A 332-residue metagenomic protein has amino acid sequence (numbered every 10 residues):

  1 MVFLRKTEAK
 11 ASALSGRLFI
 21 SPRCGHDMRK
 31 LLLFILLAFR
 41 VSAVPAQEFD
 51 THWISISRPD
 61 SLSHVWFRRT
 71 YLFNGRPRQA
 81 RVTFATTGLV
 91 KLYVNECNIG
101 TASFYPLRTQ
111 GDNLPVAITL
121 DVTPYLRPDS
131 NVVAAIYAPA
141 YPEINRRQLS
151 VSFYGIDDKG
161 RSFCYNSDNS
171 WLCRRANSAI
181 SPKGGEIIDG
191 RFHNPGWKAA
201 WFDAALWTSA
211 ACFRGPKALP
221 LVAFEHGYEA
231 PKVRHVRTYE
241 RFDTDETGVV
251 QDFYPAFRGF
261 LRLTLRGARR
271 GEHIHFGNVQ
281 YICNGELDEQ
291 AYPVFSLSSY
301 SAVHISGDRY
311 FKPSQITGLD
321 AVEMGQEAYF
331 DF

Functional and structural regions predicted by a protein language model:
F3-L14: Intrinsically disordered, low-complexity segments enriched in serine/proline and basic residues
L14, L18, L37-A38: Short, linear, compositionally biased motifs with a strong N-terminal bias
L31-R40: Sec-dependent N-terminal signal peptides
S42-A46: Sec/Tat signal peptide C-region and signal peptidase I cleavage site
Q47-F332: Extracellular/oxidizing-compartment recognition motifs
